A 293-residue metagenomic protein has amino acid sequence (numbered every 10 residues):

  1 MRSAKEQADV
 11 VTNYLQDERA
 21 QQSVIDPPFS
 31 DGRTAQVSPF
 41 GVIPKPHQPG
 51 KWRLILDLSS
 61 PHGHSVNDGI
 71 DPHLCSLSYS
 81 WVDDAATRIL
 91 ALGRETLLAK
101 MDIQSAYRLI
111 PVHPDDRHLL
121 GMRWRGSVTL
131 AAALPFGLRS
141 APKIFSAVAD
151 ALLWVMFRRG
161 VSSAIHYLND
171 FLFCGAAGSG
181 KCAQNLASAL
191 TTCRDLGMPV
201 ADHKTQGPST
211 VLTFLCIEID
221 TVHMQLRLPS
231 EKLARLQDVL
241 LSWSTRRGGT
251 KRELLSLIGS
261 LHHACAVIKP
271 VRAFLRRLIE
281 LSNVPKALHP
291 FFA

Functional and structural regions predicted by a protein language model:
M1-S78, A176, K204-H223, G259: Conserved beta-strand/loop block within the catalytic cores of divalent metal-dependent phospho-transfer/hydrolysis
R2-D9, D26-T34, C75-S76, I89-A91 (+8 more regions): Conserved, non-catalytic sequence blocks in retroelement Pol enzymes and Pol-derived host proteins
E6-S38, R88-R123, G249-L278: Amphipathic alpha-helical blocks
E18, F40, D57, D102 (+10 more regions): Mobile genetic element proteins and their domesticated derivatives, centered on retroelements and DNA transposons
G50-S59, E95-L98, Q104-L109, S127-V161 (+1 more regions): Conserved pre-motif C helix in the palm subdomain of viral-like polymerases
K100-Q104, G137, R159-G178, T210-E218 (+1 more regions): Catalytic palm active-site di-aspartate
L130, P208-A293: C-terminal reverse transcriptase regions that engage the nucleic-acid substrate
P142-L190, D202: Active-site palm subdomain of RNA-directed nucleic acid polymerases
